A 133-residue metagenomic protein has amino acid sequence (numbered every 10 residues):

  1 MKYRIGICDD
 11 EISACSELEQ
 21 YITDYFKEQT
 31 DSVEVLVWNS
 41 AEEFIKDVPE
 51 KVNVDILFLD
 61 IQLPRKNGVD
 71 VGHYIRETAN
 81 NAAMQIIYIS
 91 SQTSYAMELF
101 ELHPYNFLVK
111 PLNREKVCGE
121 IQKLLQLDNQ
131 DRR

Functional and structural regions predicted by a protein language model:
K2-I22: Conserved acidic segment of CheY-like receiver
D9, L59-I61: Active-site residues of response regulator receiver
V37-I56: Acidic, metal-coordinating helix/loop segments flanking the phosphotransfer/catalytic sites of two-component signaling
S40, N67-D70: Acidic catalytic/metal-coordinating carboxylates
P64: The feature encodes the CheY-like receiver
V69-A82: Short amphipathic alpha-helix used as the core "switch/output" element in two-component signaling
D70, Q92-F107: Alpha4 helix (beta4-alpha4-beta5 surface) of REC/receiver domains from two-component response regulators
L112-I121: C-terminal output helix
